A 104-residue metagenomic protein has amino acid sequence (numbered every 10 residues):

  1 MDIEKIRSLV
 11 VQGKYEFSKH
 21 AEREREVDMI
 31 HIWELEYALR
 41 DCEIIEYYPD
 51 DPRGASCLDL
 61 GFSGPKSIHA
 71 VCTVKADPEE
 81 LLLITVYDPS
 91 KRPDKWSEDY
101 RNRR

Functional and structural regions predicted by a protein language model:
M1-R104: Ribonuclease/tRNase effector modules and their secretory precursors
